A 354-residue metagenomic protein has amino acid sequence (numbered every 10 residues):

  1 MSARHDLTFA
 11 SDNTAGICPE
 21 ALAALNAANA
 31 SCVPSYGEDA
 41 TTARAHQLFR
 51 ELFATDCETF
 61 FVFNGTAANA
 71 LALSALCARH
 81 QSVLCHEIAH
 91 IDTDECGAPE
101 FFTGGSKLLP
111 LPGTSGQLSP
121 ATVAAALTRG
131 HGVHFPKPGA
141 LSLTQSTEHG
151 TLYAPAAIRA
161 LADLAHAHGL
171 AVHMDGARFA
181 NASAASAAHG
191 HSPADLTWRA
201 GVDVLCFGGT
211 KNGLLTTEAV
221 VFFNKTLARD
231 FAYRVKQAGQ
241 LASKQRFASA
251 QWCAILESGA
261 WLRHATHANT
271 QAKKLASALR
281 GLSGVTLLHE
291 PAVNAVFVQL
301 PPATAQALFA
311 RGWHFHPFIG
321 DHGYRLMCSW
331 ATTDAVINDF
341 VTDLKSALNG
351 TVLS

Functional and structural regions predicted by a protein language model:
S2-H289, V293-R311, P317-T332, F340-L348 (+1 more regions): Conserved PLP-enzyme active-site core in the AAT-like
